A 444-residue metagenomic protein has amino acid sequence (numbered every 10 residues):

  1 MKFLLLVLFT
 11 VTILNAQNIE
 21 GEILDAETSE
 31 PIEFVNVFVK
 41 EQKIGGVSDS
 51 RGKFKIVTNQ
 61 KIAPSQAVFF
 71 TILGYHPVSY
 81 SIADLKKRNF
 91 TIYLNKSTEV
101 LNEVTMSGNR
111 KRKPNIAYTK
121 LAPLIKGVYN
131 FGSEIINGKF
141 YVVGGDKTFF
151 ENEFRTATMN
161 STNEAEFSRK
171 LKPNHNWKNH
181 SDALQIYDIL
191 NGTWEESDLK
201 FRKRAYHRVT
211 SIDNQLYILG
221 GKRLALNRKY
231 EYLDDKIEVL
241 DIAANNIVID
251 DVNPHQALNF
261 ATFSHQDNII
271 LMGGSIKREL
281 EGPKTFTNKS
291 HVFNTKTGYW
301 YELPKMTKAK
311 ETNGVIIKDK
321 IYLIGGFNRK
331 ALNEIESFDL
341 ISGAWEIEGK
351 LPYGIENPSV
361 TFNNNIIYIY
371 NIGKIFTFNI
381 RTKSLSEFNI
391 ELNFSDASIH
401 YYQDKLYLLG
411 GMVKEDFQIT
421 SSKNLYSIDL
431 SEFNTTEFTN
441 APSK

Functional and structural regions predicted by a protein language model:
F3-I13: Sec-dependent N-terminal signal peptides
G21-I32: Structural motif
V35-V39, G52, A67-V68, M106: Hydrophobic beta-strand segments
V39, V68-Y80: A short, solvent-exposed loop/turn motif at the edges and junctions of modular extracellular/periplasmic domains
K43-I56: Short, acidic Ser/Thr/Gly-rich low-complexity loop/linker segments typical of extracellular and cell-surface proteins
G46, H76-F90: Structured interaction patches on ligand/partner-binding surfaces of diverse proteins
D84-G108: Extracellular beta-sheet/turn segments enriched in Thr/Pro/Gly and aliphatic residues
L101-K444: Kelch-like beta-propeller repeat domains
